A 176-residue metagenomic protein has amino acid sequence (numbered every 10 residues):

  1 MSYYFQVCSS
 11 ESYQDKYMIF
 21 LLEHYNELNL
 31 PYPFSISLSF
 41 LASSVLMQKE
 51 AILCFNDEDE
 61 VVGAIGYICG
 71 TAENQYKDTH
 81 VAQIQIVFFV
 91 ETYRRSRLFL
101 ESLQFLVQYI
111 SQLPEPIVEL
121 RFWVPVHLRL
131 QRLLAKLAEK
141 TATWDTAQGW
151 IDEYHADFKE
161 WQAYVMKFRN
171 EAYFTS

Functional and structural regions predicted by a protein language model:
M1-L38: Short amphipathic alpha-helix that is part of the acyltransferase structural core
S2-Y4, P116-F122: Hydrophobic beta-strand segments of well-ordered beta-sheets in folded domains
L21, L30-V81: A conserved beta-strand-loop-helix scaffold within acyl/acetyltransferase catalytic domains
K77-T92: Conserved acetyl-CoA binding element of GNAT-fold acetyltransferases
F89, R94-I110: Conserved acetyl-CoA-binding loop-helix of GNAT-fold acetyltransferases
E119-R132: Conserved beta-strand-loop-alpha-helix junction that forms the acyl-donor binding cleft
A138-Q162: Conserved catalytic-core motifs of GNAT/GCN5-like acyltransferases
H155-S176: A cross-taxonomic marker for long C-terminal extensions/tails that follow the last structured domain
